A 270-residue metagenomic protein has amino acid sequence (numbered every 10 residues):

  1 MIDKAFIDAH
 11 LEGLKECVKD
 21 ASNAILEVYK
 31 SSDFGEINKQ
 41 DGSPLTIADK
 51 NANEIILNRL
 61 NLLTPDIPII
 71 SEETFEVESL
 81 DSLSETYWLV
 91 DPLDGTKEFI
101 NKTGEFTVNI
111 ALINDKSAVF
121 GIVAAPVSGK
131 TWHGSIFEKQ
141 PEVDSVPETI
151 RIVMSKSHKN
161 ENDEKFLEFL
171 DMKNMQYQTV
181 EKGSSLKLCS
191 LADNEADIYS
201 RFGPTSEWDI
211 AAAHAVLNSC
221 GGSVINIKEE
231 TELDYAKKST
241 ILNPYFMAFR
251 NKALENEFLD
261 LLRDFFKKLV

Functional and structural regions predicted by a protein language model:
M1-L93, K165-E168, R263-V270: N-terminal subdomain of lithium-sensitive/metallo-dependent phosphomonoesterases centered on the IMPase/IPPase/PAP
M1-N23, E168-M172, C189-V270: Oxyanion/phosphate-interacting regions
I25, D49, L60, T96 (+6 more regions): Residue-level signal for inorganic ion chemistry
E78, L186-K187: Short acidic active-site motifs
S82-F137: DPxDG-like acidic metal-binding loop motif
I113-S117, P126-S128, I136-K139, V146-P147 (+4 more regions): Short loop segments at secondary-structure junctions
P141-D163, K173-K182: Short loop->beta-strand "edge-of-pocket" segments that line small-molecule binding or catalytic clefts across diverse
